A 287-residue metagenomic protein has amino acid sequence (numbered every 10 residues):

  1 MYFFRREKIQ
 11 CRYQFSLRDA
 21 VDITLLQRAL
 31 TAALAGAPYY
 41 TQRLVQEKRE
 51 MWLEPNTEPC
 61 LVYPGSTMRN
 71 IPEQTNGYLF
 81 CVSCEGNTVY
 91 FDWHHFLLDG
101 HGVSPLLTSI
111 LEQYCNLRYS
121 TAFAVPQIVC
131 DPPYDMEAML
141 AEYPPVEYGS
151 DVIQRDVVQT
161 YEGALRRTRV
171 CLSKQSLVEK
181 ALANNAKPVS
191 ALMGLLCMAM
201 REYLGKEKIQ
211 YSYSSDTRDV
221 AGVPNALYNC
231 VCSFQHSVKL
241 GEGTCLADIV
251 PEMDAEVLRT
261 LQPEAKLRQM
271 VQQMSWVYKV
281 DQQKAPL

Functional and structural regions predicted by a protein language model:
M1-K48, E58-C81, R201-L287: Acyl-thioester-dependent acyl-group transfer interface
R18-A35, D92-T108, R169-G205: Acyl activation and transfer enzymes in specialized metabolism, enriched for ANL adenylate-forming modules
K48, G86-N87: Residue-level signal for tight coil/turn positions that link beta-strands
S66, L97-P105, S109-E179: Non-catalytic, low-complexity flexible loops and terminal extensions
F80-E85, G149-D151: A short acidic-Thr-Gly-centered motif at the start of a beta-strand
V89-W93, S212: Beta-strand elements within well-structured catalytic alpha/beta cores of enzymes that handle phosphate/sulfate esters
T108-L111, M198, Y211-S214: Amphipathic alpha-helical scaffolding segments
